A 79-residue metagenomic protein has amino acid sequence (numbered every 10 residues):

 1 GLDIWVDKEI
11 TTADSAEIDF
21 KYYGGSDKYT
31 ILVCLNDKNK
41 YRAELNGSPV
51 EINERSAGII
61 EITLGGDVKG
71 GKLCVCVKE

Functional and structural regions predicted by a protein language model:
G1-D27: Surface beta-strand/loop "capping" patches
S15-D19, K28-T30, I59, K72-C74: Intrinsic-disorder/low-complexity, polar/charged segments enriched in Ser/Thr/Lys/Arg/Asp/Glu/Gln
K21-N39: Surface-exposed beta-strand/loop patches in extracellular or lumenal glycoproteins
E44-S48: Short strand-turn-strand beta-turns centered on an Asx-Gly dipeptide
V50-I52: Short, surface-exposed loop motifs enriched in S/T, G, D/E and P with embedded aromatic residues
E54-E79: C-terminal beta-strand-rich structural cap/linker in extracellular carbohydrate-active enzymes
